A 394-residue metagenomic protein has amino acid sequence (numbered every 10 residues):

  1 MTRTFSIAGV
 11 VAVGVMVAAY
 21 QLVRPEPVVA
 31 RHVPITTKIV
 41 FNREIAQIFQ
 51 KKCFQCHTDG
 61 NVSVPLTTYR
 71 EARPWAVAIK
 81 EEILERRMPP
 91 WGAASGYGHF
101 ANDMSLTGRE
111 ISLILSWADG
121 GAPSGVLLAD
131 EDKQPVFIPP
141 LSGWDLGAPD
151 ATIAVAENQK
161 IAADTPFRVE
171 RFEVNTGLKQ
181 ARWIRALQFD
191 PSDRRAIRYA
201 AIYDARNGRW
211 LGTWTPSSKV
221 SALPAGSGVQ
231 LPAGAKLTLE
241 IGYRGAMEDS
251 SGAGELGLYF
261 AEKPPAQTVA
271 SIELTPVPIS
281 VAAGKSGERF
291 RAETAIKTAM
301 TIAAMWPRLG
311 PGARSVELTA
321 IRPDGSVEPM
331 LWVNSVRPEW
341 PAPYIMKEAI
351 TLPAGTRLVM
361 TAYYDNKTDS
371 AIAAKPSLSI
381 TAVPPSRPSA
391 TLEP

Functional and structural regions predicted by a protein language model:
M1-G9: N-terminal Sec-pathway targeting helices
F5, G14-R182, D190-D193, I202 (+1 more regions): Aromatic- and Gly/Pro-enriched helix-to-coil junctions and flexible linker segments
E131-R195, E248-G312, S370-P394: Solvent-exposed, flexible loop/coil segments flanking beta-strands in beta-rich domains
L178-Q180, D193, I202-S227, K236: N-terminus-centered regions that define maturation/targeting leaders and the start of the first functional domain
I184-R185, G228-A246, I350-N366: Noncatalytic modules at the cell exterior or secretory-pathway interfaces, chiefly beta-strand-rich lectin/adhesion
F189, D193-G208, P307-G325: Extended low-complexity, serine/threonine- and proline-enriched intrinsically disordered segments
T213-A233, R337-A354: Beta-sandwich interaction modules
A295, W306-S379: Extended, compositionally biased non-globular segments
